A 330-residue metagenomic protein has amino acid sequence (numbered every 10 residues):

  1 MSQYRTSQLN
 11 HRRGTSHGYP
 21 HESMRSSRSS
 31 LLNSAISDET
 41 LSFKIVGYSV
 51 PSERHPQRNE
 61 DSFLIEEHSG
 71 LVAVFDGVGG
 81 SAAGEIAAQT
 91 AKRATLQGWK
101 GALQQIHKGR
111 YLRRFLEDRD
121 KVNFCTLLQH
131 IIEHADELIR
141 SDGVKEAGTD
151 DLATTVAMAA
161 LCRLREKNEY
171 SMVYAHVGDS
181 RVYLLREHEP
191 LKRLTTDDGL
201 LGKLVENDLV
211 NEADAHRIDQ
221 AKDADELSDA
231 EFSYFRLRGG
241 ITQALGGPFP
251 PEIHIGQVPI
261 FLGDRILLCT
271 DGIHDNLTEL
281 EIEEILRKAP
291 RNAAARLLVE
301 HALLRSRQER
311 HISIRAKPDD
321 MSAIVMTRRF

Functional and structural regions predicted by a protein language model:
M1-F330: PP2C/PPM-type serine/threonine phosphatase catalytic domain
